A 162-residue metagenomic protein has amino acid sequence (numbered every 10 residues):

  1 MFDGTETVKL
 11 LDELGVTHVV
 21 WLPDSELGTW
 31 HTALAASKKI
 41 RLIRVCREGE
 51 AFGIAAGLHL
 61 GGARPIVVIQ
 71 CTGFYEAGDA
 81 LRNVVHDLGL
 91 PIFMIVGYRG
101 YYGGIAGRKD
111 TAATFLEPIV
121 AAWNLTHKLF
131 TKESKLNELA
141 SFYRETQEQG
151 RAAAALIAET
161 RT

Functional and structural regions predicted by a protein language model:
M1-T162: Thiamine diphosphate
